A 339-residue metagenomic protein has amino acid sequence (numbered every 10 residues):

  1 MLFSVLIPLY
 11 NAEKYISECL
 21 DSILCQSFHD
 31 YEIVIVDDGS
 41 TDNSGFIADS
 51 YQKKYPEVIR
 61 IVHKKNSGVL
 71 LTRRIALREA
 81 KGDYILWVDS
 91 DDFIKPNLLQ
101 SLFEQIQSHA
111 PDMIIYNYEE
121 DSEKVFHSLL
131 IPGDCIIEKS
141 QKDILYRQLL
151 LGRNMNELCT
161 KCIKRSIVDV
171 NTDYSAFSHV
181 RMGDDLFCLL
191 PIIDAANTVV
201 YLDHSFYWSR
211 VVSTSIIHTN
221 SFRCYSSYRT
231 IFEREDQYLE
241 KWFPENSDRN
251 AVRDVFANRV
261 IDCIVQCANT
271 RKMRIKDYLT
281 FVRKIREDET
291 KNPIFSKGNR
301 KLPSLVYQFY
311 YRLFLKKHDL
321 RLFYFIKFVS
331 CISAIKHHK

Functional and structural regions predicted by a protein language model:
N11-C25: Short, well-formed alpha-helical segments that are part of the catalytic scaffolds of diverse glycosyltransferases
S22, D37-F46, S67-G68: A conserved acidic beta->alpha catalytic loop
Y31-G39, R60-K65, D89-S90: Short beta-strand/loop segment that forms part of the nucleotide-sugar
K64-A80: Glycine-rich, basic loop-to-helix element that forms the pyrophosphate-binding segment of sugar-nucleotide handling
I85: Short aromatic/hydrophobic "clamp" motif used to bind/position activated sugar donors
S90-V199, Y207-R210, T214-N220: Donor-binding/catalytic cores of nucleotide-activated saccharide and glycerol-phosphate transferases/polymerases
F206-V212, H218-S247, N258-N292: Catalytic core of nucleotide-sugar-dependent glycosyltransferases
N269-K339: Membrane-interface aromatic/basic loop that binds lipid-linked glycans or pyrophosphate carriers, typified by
